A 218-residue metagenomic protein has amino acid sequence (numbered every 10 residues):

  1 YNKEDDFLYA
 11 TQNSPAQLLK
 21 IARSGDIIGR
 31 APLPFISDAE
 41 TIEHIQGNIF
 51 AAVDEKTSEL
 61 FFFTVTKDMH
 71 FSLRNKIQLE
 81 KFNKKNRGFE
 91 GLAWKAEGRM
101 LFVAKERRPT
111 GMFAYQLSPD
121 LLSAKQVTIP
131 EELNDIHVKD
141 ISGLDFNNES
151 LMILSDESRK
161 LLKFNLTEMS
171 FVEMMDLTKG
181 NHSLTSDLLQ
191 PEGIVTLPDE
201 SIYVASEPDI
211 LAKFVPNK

Functional and structural regions predicted by a protein language model:
Y1-E4, F35-Q46, K81-E97, N134-E149 (+1 more regions): Beta-rich, blade/repeat-based domains predominating in secreted/periplasmic proteins but also intracellular
N2-K3, Y9-S14, A51-S58, V103-R108 (+2 more regions): Conserved beta-strand positions in repeat-built beta-propeller and related beta-rich domains
F7-A31: Beta-propeller domains
A16-L19, S58-F61, P109-F113, R159-L162 (+1 more regions): Structural signal for beta-propeller blades
A22-D26, T64-D68, Q116-L121, N165-M169 (+1 more regions): Short loop/turn segments that connect beta-strands within beta-propeller blades
D26-P32, L73-F82, K125-I136, E173-L184: A short beta-strand motif characteristic of beta-propeller blades
G88-E131: Hydrophobic, aromatic-enriched interface-forming segments
Q190-K218: Blade-level signature of beta-propeller repeat domains, shared across WD40, Kelch, NHL, RCC1 and BNR/Asp-box propellers
